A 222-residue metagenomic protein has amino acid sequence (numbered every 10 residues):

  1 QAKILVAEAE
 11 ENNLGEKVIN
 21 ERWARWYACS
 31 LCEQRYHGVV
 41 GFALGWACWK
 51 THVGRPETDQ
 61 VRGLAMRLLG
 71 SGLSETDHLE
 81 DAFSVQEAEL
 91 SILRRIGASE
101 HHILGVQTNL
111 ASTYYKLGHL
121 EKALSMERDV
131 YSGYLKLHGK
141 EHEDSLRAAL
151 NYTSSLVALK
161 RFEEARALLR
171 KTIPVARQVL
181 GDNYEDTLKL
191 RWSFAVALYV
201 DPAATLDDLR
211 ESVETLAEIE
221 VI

Functional and structural regions predicted by a protein language model:
Q1-I222: Intrinsic-disorder-linked linear interaction elements in eukaryotic regulatory proteins
